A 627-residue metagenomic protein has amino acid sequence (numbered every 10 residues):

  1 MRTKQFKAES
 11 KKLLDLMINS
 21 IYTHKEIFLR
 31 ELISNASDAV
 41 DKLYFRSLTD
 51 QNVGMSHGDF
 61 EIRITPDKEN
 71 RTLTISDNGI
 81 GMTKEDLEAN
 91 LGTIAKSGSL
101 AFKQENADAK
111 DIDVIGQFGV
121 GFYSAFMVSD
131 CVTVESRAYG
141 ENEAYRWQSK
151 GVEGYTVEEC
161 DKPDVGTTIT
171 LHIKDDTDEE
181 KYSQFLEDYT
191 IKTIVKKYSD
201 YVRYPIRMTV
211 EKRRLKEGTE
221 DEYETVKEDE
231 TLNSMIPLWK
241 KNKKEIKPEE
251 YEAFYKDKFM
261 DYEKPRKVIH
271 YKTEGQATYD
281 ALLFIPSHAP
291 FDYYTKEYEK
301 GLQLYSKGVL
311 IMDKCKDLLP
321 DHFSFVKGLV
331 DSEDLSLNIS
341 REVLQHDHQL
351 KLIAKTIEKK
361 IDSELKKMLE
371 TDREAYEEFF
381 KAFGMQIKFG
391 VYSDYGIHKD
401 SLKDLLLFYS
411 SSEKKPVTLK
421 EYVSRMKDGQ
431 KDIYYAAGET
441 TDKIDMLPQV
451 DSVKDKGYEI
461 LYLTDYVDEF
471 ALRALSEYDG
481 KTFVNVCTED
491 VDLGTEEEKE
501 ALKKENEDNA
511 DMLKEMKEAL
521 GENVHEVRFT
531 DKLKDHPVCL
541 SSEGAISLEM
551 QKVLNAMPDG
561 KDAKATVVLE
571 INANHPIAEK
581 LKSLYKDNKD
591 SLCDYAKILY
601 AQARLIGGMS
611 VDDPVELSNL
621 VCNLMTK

Functional and structural regions predicted by a protein language model:
M1-F185, T193, K427: GHKL (Bergerat-fold) ATPase N-terminal catalytic module, capturing the glycine-rich phosphate-binding loop and acidic
V114, V132-G154, K174-K627: GHKL/Bergerat-fold ATPase module in large chromosome/replication-associated machines
